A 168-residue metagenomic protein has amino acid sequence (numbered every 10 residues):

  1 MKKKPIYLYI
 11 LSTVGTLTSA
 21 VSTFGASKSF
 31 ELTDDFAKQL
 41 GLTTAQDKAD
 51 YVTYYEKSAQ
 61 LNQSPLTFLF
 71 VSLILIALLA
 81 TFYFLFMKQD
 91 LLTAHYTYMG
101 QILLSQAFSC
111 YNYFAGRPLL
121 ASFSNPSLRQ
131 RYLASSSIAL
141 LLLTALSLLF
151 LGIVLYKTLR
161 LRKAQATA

Functional and structural regions predicted by a protein language model:
M1-D34, I153-A164: Cytosolic juxtamembrane helix and N-cap/initiation of the first transmembrane helix
K2-K3, L78-L103, R162-A168: Cytoplasmic juxtamembrane regions at transmembrane-helix boundaries
K3-Y7, K57-Q60, F86-T97, L128-S135 (+1 more regions): Membrane-interfacial loop-to-transmembrane-helix junctions in polytopic alpha-helical membrane proteins
I10-G15, A94-Y111: Transmembrane alpha-helical segments of multi-pass membrane proteins
S22-K38, I102-Y111: Alpha-helical transmembrane segments of integral membrane proteins, especially early/N-terminal helices
E31-P65, Y111-L140: Interfacial non-cytosolic loop connecting adjacent transmembrane helices
L66-F86, T144-L148: Hydrophobic alpha-helical transmembrane segments
L104-A168: Alpha-helical transmembrane segments of multi-pass integral membrane proteins, characterized by long hydrophobic
